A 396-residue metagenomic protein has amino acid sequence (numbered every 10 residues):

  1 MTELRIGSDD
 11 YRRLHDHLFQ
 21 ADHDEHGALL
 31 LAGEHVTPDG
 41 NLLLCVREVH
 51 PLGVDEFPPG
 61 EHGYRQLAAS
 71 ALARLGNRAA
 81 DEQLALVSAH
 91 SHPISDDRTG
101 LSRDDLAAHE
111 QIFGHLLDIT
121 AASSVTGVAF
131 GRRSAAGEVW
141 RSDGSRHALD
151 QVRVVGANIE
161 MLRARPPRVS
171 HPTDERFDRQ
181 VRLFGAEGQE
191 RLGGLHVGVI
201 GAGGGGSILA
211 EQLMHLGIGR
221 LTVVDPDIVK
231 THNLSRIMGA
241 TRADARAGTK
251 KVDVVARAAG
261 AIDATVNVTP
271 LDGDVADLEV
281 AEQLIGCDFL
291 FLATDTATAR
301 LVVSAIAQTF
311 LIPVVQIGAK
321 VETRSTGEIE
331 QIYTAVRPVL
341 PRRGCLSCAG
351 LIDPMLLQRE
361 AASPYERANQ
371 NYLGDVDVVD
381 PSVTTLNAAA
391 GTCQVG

Functional and structural regions predicted by a protein language model:
M1-V87, P93-L162: Conserved beta-strand-loop surface patch within small alpha/beta domains used for substrate/adaptor or ligand engagement
L75, V255, A259, V303: Aromatic/hydrophobic pocket-lining residues that form π-stacking "cages" and hydrophobic walls in ligand
A85-V87, H196, F289: Structural motif
D143-V197: N-terminal charged helix/coil linker that caps or initiates catalytic domains
G185-K230: Glycine-rich adenosine-cofactor-binding loop
R220-D263: Glycine-rich phosphate-binding loop and adjoining beta1-alpha1-beta2 segment of Rossmann-like nucleotide-binding folds
D263, V268-L271, A276, A281-A390: E1/E1-like adenylate-forming module used to activate ubiquitin-like modifiers and sulfur-carrier proteins
